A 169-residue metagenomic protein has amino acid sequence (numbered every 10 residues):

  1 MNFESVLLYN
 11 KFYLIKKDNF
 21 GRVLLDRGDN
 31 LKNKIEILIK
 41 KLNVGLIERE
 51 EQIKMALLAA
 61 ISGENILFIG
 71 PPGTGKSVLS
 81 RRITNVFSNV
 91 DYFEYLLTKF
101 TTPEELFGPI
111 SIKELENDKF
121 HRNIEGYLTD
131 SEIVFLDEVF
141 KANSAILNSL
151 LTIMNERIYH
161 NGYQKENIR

Functional and structural regions predicted by a protein language model:
K32-P71: Pre-Walker A (pre-P-loop) alpha-helix and adjacent loop at the N terminus of AAA/AAA+ ATPase modules, a conserved
I47, P71, L96, E116-E125 (+1 more regions): Conserved Walker
K54, I61-G63, S88-N89, L128-D130 (+1 more regions): Short loop/turn elements that form and flank the Walker-type P-loop nucleotide-binding site in RecA-like NTPase cores
A56-L57, K113-V134: Conserved alpha-helical scaffold flanking the Walker A/P-loop in AAA+ ATPase domains
L57-T98: Walker A/P-loop
T101-N117: Conserved NTP-binding/hydrolysis module of P-loop NTPases
P103, Y127-M154, E166: Conserved AAA+/SF3 P-loop NTPase catalytic/coupling segment centered on the Walker-B
